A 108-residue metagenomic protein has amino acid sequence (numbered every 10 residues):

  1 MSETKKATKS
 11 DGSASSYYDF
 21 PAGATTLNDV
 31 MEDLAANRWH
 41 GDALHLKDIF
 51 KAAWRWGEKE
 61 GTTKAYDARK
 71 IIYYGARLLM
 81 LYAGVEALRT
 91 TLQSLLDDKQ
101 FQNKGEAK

Functional and structural regions predicted by a protein language model:
M1-K108: Intrinsically disordered, low-complexity regulatory regions that flank transcription factor DNA-binding cores
